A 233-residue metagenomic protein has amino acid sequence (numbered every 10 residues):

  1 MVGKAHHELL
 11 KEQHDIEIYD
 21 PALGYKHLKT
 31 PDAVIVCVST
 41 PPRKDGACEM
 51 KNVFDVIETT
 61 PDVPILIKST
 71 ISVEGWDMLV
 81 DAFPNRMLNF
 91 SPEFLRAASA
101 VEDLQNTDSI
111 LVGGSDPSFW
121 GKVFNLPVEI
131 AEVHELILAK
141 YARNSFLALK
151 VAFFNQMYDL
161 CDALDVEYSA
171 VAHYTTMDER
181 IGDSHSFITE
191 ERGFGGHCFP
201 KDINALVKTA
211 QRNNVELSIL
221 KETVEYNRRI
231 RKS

Functional and structural regions predicted by a protein language model:
M1-L10, C198, E225-S233: Glycine-rich adenosine-cofactor-binding loop
M1-T30: NAD(P)+-binding Rossmann beta1-loop-alpha1 motif at the extreme N-terminus of oxidoreductases
E12-Q13, D77-S91, L95-D183, T209-E216 (+2 more regions): Internal alpha-helical scaffold of NAD(P)-dependent oxidoreductase catalytic cores
H27-L28, E102-Q105, S186-E191: Solvent-exposed alpha-helices and their adjacent loops that cap or buttress functional pockets in soluble metabolic
K29-P31, D62, N106-T107: Alpha-helix C-terminal capping/helix-to-coil transition sites in glycosyltransferase folds
V34-I35: N-terminal Rossmann-like NAD(P) cofactor-binding module of classical short-chain dehydrogenase/reductase
T40-S99: Rossmann-like NAD(P)(H) cofactor-binding subdomain of soluble oxidoreductases
